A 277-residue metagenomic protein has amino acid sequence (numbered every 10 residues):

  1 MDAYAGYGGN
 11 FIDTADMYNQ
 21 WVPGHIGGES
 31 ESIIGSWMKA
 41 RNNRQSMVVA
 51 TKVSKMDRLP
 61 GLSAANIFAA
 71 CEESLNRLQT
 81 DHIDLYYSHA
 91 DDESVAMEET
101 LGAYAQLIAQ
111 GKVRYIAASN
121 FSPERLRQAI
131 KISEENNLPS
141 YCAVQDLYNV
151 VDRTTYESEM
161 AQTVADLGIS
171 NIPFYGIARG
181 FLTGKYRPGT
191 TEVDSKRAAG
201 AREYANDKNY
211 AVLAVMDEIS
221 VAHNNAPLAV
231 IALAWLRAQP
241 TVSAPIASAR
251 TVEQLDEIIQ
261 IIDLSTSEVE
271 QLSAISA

Functional and structural regions predicted by a protein language model:
M1-M47, A109: N-terminal binding-site loop/beta-alpha segment at the start of enzyme catalytic domains that lines or forms
M1-Y4, L62-R77, L126-K131: Short, acidic/polar
I12, I83, I116: Glycine-centered flexible beta-alpha turn that most often forms the glycine-rich phosphate-binding loop
Y18-V22, K55-P60, Q254: A short acidic, helix-capping loop that chelates divalent metal ions and anchors anionic groups
V53-A65, S94: Active-site mouth loops of central-metabolism enzymes
L75-S94: Active-site groove signature of glycoside hydrolases
D91, V95-S276: Beta/alpha (TIM)-barrel catalytic core signal, keyed to glycine-rich beta->alpha loops juxtaposed to Asp/Glu that bind
